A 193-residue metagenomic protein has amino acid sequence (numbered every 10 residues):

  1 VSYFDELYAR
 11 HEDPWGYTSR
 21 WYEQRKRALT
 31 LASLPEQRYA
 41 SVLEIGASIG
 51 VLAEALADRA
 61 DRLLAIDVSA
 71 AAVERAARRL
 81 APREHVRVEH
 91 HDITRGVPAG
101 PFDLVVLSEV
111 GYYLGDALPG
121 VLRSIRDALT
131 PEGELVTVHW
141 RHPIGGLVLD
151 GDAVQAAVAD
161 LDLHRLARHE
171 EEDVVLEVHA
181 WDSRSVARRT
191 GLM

Functional and structural regions predicted by a protein language model:
V1-L34, P143: Conserved class I S-adenosyl-L-methionine
Y39-S48: Conserved class I S-adenosyl-L-methionine
I49-V51, A55, D61-T94: Class I SAM-dependent methyltransferase SAM/SAH-binding core
V97-V105: A short acidic, Gly/Pro-enriched loop at the edge of an enzyme's catalytic core that lines a small-molecule cofactor
L107-V110: A short beta-strand submotif of the Rossmann-like class I SAM-dependent methyltransferase core that lines
L114-S124: A short, conserved alpha-helix within the catalytic core of class I
E132-W140: Conserved beta-strand signature within the Rossmann-like core of class I S-adenosyl-L-methionine
V148-E171: Conserved Class I S-adenosyl-L-methionine
